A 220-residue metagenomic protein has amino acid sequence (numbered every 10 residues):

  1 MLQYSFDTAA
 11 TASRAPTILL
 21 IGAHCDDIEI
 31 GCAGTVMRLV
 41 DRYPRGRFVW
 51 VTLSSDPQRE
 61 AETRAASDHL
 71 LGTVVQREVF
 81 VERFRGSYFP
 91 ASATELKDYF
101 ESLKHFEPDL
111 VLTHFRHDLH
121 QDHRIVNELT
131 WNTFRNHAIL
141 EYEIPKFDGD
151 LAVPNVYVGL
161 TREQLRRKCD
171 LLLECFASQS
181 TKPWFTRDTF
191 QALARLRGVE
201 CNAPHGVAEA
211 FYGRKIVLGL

Functional and structural regions predicted by a protein language model:
M1-C25, E29-K146, A152, E174 (+2 more regions): Active-site beta-strand->loop->alpha-helix modules in alpha/beta enzyme cores, enriched in Gly/His/Asp(Glu)
K146-F147, L218: Short polar/acidic secondary-structure junctions
D148-E163: Phosphate-binding/catalytic loops
E163-T189: A charged, well-structured terminal subsegment
V207-L220: Short, amphipathic C-terminal "tail helix"
